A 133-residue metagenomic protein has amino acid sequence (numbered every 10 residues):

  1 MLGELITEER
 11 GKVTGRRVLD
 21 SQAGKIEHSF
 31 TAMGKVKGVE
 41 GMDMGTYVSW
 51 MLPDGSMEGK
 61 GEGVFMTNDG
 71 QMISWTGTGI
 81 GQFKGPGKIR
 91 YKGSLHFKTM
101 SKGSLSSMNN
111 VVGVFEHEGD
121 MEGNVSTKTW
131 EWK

Functional and structural regions predicted by a protein language model:
M1-K133: Beta-strand-enriched cores of mature, soluble protein domains
